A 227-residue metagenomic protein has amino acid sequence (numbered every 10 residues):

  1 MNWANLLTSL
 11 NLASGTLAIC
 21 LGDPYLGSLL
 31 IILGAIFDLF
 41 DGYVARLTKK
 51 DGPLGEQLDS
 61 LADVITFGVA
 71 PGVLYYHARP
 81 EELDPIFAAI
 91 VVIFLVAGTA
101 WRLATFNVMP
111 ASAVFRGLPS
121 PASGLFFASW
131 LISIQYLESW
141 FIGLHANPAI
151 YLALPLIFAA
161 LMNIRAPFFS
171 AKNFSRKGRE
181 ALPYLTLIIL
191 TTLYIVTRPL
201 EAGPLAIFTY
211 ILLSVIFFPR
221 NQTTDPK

Functional and structural regions predicted by a protein language model:
M1-L39, E180, T191, G203-A206 (+3 more regions): Topogenic membrane-insertion module of multi-pass membrane proteins
M1-T8, L47-T105: Multi-pass membrane catalytic core of lipid/isoprenoid biosynthesis enzymes
L7, G27-G34, V91-F94, G98 (+4 more regions): Hydrophobic alpha-helical transmembrane segments of polytopic
N11, G15-A18, A70-V73, L95-R102 (+3 more regions): Helical transmembrane-bundle signal
A13, I36-V44, L61, I65: Active-site His/Glu-centered metal-binding helix of metallohydrolases
L17-L30, V69-V91, W130-I150, V196-E201: Helix-coil boundary and interhelical linker segments in multi-pass alpha-helical membrane proteins
G42-G52, G98-G117, N163-A171, V215-T223: C-terminal ends of transmembrane helices
R116-K227: C-terminal membrane-associated helical module and adjoining short loops/tails
